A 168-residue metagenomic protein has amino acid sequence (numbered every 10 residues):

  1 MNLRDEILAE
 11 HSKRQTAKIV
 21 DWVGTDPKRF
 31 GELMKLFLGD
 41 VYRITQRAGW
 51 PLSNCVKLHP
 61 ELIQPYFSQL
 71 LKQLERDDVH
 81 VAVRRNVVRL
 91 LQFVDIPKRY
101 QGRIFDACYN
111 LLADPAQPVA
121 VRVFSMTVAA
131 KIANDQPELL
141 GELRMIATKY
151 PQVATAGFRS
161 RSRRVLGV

Functional and structural regions predicted by a protein language model:
M1-V168: Alpha-helical scaffold domains
